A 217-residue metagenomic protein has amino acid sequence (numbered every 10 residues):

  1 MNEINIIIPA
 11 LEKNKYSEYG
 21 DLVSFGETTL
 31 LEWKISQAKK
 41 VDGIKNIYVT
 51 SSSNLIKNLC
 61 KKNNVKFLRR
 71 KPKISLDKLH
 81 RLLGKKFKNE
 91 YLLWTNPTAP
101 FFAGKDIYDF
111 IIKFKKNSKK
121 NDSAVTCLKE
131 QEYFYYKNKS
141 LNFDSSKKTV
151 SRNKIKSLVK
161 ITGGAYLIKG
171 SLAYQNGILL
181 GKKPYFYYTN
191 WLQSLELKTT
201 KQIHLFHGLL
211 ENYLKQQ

Functional and structural regions predicted by a protein language model:
M1-E18: N-terminal nucleotide-binding beta1-loop-alpha1 segment
E12, S51-S53: Residues in the short beta-alpha loop(s) of Rossmann-like NAD(P)-binding domains
V23-S24, V49, W94: Conserved SAM-binding loop
L30-N46, N58: A short, N-terminal amphipathic alpha-helix
I47-S51, T126-C127: Short internal beta-strands
N54-I112: Short phosphate-binding loop-to-helix
P100-Q193: Conserved core of the sugar-phosphate nucleotidyltransferase
Y188, Q193-Q217: Hydrophobic helical membrane-anchoring modules
